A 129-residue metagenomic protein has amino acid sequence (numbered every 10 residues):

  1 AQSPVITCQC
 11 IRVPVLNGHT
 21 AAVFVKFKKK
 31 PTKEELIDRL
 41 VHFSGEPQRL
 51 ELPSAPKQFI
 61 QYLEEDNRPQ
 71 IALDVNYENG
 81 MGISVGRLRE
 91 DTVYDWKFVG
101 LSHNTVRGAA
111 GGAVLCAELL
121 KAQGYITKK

Functional and structural regions predicted by a protein language model:
A1-D95: C-terminal substrate-binding/catalytic lobe of Rossmann-fold NAD(P)-dependent oxidoreductases
D95-K129: Generic C-terminus detector
